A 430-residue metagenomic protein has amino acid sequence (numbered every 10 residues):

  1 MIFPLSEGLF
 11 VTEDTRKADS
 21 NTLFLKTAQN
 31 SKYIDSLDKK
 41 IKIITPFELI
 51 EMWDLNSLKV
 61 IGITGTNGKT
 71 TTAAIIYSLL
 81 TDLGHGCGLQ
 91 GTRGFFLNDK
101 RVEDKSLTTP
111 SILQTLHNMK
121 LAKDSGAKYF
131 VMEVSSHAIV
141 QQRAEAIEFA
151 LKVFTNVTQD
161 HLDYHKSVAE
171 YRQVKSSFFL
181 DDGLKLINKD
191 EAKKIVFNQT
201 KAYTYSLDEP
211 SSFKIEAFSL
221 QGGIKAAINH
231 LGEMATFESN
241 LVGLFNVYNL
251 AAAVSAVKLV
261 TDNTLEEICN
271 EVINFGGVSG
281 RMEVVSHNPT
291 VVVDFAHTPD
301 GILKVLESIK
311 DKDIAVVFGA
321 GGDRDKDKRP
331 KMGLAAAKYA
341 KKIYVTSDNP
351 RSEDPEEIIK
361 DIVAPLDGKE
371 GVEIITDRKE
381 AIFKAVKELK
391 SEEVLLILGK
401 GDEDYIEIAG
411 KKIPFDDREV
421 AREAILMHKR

Functional and structural regions predicted by a protein language model:
M1-K59, E216-F218, V242-L244, Y248 (+2 more regions): N-terminal leader/targeting and accessory segments in enzymes
T22, I63, Q90, E133 (+9 more regions): Residue-level signal for inorganic ion chemistry
Q29-S31, S136-H137, T158-D160, E191-A192 (+3 more regions): Short glycine-rich anion-binding loops that position phosphate/pyrophosphate groups of nucleotides and phosphorylated
I44, V153, L186-K189, V317-G319 (+1 more regions): Short internal beta-strands
P46-E51, L186-K189, T200-Q221, E238-L244 (+3 more regions): Beta-strand->loop->alpha-helix junctions that form or flank phosphate-binding loops in nucleotide-handling enzymes
F47-K185, K189, K193-K201, K258 (+2 more regions): Phosphate-binding loop of NTP-binding sites
L231-K342, A364: Nucleotide phosphate-binding/pyrophosphate-handling subdomain across enzymes that bind or process nucleotide phosphates
G333-S391: C-terminal helical cap/extension that packs against the catalytic core of soluble nucleotide-cofactor enzymes
